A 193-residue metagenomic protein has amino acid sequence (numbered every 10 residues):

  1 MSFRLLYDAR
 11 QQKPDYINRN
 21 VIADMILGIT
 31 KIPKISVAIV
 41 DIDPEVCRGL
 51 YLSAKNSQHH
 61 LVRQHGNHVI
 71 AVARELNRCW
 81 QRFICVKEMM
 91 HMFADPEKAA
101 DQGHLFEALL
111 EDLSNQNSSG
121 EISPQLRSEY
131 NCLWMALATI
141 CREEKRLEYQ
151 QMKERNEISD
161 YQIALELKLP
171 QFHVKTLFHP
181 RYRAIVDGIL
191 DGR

Functional and structural regions predicted by a protein language model:
M1-R193: Active-site hotspot residues in diverse enzymes, especially metal/ion-binding acidic/histidine motifs
